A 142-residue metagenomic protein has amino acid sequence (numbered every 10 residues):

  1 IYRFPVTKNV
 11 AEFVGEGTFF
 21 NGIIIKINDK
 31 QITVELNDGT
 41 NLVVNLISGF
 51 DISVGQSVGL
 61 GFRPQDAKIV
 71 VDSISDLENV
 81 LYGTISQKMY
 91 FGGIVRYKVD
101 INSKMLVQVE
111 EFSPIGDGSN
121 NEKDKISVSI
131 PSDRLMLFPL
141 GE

Functional and structural regions predicted by a protein language model:
I1-R3, A11-V14: Short acidic-hydrophobic catalytic motif
R3-F4, I27: ABC ATPase "signature
G17-F19, I24-E142: Non-catalytic connector elements of ABC transporters
